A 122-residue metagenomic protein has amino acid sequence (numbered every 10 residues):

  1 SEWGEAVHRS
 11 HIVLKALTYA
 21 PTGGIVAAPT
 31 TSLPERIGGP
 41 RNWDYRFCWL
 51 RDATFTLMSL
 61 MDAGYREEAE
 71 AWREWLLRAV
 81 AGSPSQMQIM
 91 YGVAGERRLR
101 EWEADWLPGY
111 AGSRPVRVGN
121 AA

Functional and structural regions predicted by a protein language model:
S1-A122: Acidic, mature catalytic/reactive cores of soluble proteins
